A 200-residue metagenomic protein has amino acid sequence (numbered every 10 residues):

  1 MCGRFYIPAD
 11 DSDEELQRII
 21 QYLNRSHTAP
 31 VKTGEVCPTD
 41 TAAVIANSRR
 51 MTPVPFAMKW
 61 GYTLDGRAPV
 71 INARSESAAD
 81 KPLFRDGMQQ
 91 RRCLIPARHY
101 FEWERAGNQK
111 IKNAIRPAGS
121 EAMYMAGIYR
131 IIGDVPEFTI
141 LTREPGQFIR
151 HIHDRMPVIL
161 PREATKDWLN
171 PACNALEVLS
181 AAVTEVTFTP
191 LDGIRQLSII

Functional and structural regions predicted by a protein language model:
M1-I200: Short linear sequence motif anchored by a di-proline
